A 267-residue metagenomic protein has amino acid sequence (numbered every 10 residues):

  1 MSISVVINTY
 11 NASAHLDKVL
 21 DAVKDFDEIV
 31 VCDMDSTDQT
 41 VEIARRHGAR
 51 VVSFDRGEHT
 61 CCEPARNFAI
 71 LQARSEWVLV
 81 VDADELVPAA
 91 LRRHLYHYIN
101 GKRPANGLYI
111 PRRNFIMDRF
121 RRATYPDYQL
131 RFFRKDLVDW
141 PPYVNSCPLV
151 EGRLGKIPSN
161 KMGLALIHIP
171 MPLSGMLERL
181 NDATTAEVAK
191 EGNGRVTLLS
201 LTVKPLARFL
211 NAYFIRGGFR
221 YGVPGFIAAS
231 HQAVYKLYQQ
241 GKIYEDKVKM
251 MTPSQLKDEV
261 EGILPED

Functional and structural regions predicted by a protein language model:
S2-S4, E28: Cell-envelope/extracellular polymer assembly enzymes that use nucleotide-activated donors
V6-D25: Short, well-formed alpha-helical segments that are part of the catalytic scaffolds of diverse glycosyltransferases
I7-Y10, D35, R56-T60: Catalytic phosphate/metal-binding cores of nucleic-acid and nucleotide-processing enzymes, i.e., regions that mediate
A14-D17, D38-H47, A90-L91: Acidic helix N-cap motif at the loop->helix transition within catalytic regions of sugar-transfer enzymes
A22, D33-E42, D82: A conserved acidic beta->alpha catalytic loop
V41-Q72: Conserved donor nucleotide-binding strand/loop of the catalytic core
E63-P64, I70, V81, P88-M250 (+1 more regions): Catalytic-site signature of metal-activated, phosphate-bearing donor transferases, centered on the GT-A/GT-A-like
V78: Short aromatic/hydrophobic "clamp" motif used to bind/position activated sugar donors
